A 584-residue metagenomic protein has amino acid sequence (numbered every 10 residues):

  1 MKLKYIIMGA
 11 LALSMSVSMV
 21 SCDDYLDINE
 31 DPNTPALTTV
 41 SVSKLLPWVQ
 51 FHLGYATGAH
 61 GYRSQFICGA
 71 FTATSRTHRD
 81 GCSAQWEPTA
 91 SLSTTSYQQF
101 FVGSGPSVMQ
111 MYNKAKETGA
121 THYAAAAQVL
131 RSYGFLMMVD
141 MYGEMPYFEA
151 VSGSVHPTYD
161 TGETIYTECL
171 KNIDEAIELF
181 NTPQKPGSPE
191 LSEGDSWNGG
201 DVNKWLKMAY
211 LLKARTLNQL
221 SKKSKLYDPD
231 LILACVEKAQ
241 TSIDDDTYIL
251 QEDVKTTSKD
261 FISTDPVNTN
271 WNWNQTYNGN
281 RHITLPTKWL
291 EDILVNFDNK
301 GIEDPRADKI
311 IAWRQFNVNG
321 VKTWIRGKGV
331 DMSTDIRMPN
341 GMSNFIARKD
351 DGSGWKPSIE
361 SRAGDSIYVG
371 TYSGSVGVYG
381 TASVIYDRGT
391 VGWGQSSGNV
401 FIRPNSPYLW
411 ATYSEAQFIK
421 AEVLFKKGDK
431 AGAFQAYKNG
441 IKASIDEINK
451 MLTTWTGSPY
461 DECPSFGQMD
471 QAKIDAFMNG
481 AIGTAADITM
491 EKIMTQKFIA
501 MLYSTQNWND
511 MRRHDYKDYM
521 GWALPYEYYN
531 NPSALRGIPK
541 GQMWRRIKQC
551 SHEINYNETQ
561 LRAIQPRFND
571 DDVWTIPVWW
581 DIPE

Functional and structural regions predicted by a protein language model:
M1-S21: Sec-dependent bacterial lipoprotein signal peptides
C22-D24, S132, C169, I493: Terminal processing/anchoring signals of secreted or surface-associated proteins and related intramolecular
C22-H78, E87, V321-K349, S353-K356 (+2 more regions): Membrane-proximal, proline-rich intrinsically disordered regions
C22-I28, R76-C82, V139-Y147, W455-M469: Short, compositionally biased low-complexity segments
V40-S43, T74-I419, V423-L452, G483-I488: Structured, solvent-exposed acidic/aromatic patches
D201-V202, R215, N274, N280-R281 (+3 more regions): Long, intrinsically disordered, low-complexity segments
